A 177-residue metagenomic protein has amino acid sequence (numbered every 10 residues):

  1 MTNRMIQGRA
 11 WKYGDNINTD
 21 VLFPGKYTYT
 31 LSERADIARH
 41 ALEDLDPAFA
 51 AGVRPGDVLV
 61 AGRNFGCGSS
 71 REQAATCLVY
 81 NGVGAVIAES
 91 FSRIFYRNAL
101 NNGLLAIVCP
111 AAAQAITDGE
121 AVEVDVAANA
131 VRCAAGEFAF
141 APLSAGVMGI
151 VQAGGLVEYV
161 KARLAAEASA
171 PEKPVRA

Functional and structural regions predicted by a protein language model:
M1, Q7, N18, P55 (+2 more regions): Exposed boundary/loop context
M1-K26, L31, E158-A177: N-terminal, positively charged, Ser/Thr/Ala/Gly-biased leader segments that form transit/presequence-like amphipathic
K12, F23-G25, Y29-A128, A145: Feature captures the catalytic cores and cofactor-binding loops of soluble hydro-lyases/lyases that act on carboxylate
I17, G66-E72, V151-V160: Conserved phosphate/anionic-ligand binding catalytic regions in large, soluble enzymes, centered on
N102-A177: Acidic, glycine-rich flexible loop/linker segments
